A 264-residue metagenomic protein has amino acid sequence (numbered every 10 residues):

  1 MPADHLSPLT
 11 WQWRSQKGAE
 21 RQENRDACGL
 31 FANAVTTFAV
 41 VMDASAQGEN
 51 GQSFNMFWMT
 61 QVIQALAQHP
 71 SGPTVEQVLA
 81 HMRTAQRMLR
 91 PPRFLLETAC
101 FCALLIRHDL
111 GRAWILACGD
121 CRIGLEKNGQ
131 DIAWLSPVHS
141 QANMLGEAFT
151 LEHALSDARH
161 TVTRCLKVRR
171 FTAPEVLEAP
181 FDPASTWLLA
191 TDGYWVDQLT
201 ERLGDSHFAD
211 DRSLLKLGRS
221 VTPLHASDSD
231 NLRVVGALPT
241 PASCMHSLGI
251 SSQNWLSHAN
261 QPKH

Functional and structural regions predicted by a protein language model:
M1-H264: PP2C/PPM-type serine/threonine phosphatase catalytic domain
